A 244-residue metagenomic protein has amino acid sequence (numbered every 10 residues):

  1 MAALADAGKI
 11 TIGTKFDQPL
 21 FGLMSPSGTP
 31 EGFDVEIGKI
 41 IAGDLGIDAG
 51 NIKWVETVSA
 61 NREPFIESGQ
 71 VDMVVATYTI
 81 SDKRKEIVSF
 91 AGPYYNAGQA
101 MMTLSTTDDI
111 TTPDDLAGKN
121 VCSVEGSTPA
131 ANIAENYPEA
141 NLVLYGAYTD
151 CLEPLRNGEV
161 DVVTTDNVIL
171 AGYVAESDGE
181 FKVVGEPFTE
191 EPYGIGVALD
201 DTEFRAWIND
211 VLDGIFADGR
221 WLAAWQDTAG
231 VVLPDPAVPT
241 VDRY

Functional and structural regions predicted by a protein language model:
M1-V74: Extracytoplasmic small-molecule ligand-binding "clamshell" domains of the periplasmic binding protein/Venus flytrap
I10-T11, D72-M73, D161-V162, F181 (+1 more regions): Short, Asp-centered acidic motifs that coordinate Mg2+ and/or phosphate in catalytic or ligand-binding sites
D17-P19, P30-L45, T79, A97-L152 (+3 more regions): Bilobed "Venus flytrap"/periplasmic-binding protein-like clamshell domains and structurally analogous long
V35, D44, T107, S127 (+1 more regions): Extended ligand-binding regions for polar small-molecule ligands
K39, N51-D115: Acidic, polar ligand-binding/catalytic clefts
N61, T77-E86, N132-E135, R156-E190: A ligand-binding cleft/hinge motif common to bilobed small-molecule-binding domains
Y95-T103, A171-L212, V231-Y244: Periplasmic-binding protein-like
T128-V143, V183, D213-Y244: Ligand-binding clefts/hinges and TM-proximal coupling segments of bilobed small-molecule sensing domains
